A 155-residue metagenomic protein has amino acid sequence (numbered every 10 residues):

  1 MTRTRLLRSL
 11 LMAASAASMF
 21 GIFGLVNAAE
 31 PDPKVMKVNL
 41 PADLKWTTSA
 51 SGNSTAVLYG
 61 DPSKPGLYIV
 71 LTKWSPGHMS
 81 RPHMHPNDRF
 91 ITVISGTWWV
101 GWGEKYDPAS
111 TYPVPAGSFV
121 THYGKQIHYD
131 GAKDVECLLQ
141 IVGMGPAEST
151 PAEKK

Functional and structural regions predicted by a protein language model:
T2-A14: Bacterial N-terminal signal peptides that target proteins for export
A17-N27: C-terminal segment of classical bacterial N-terminal signal peptides
L25-Y68, K154-K155: A short, N-terminal "cap"/entry segment at the start of jelly-roll beta-barrel domains of the cupin/DSBH fold
K34-K37, A109, Y129-K155: Double-stranded beta-helix
D61-S63, W98, E104-K125: Short acidic-glycine-tyrosine-enriched beta hairpin
Y68-H85, T111-P115, Y123-K125: Conserved short histidine dyad/triad with adjacent acidic residue
S75-H78, H85-Y106: Glycine- and acidic-residue-biased ligand/ion/polar-headgroup-sensing regions
S80-P82, V100-G101, H122, I127-K133: Short beta-strand His + acidic residue motifs that chelate non-heme Fe in jelly-roll/DSBH and cupin folds
